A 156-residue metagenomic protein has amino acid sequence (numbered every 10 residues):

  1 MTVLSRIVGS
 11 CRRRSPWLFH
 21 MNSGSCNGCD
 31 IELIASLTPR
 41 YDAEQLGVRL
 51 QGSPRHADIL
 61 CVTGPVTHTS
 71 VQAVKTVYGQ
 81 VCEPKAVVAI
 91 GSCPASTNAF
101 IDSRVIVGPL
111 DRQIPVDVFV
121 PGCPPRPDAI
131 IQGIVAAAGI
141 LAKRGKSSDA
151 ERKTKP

Functional and structural regions predicted by a protein language model:
M1-P156: Iron-sulfur-associated redox domains of electron-transfer enzymes in respiratory and anaerobic energy metabolism
